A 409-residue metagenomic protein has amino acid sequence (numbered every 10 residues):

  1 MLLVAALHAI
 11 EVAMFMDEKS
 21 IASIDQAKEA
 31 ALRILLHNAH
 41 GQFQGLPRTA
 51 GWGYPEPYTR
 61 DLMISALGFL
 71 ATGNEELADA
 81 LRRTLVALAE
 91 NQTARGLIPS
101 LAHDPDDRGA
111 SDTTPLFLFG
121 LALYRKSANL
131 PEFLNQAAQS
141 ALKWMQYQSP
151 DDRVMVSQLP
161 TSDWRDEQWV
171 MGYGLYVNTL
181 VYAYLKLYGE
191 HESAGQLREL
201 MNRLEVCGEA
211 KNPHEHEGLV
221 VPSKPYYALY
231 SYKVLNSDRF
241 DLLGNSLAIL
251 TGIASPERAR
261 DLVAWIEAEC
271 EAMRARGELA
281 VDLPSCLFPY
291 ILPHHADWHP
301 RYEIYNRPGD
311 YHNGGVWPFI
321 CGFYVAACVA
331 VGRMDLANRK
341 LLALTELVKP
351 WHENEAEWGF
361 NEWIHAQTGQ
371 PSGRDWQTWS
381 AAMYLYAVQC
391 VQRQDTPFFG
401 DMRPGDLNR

Functional and structural regions predicted by a protein language model:
F15-E56, R83-D107, Y147-G172, N202-V316 (+1 more regions): Extended glycan-interaction surfaces of carbohydrate-active proteins
T59-L88, Y124, G244-P256, V325-M334 (+1 more regions): Alpha-helical support elements that line or immediately flank enzyme active sites and cofactor-binding pockets
A66-L70, A80-R83, D112-A141, Y384: Substrate-binding cleft of carbohydrate-active enzyme catalytic domains
L67-A71, F119-K126, A183-E190, L250 (+2 more regions): Short glycine/serine- and small hydrophobic-enriched flexible loop segments
A78-R82, N135, G195, R260-V263 (+2 more regions): Conserved positions within tetratricopeptide repeat
Y173-M201, G315-W351: Extended amphipathic alpha-helical segments enriched in small hydrophobics
